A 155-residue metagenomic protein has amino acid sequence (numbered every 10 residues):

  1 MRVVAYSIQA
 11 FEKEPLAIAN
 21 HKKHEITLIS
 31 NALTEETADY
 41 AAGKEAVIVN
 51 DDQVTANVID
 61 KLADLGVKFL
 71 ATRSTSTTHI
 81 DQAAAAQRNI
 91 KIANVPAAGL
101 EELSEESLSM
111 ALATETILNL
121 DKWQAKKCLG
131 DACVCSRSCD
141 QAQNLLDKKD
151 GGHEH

Functional and structural regions predicted by a protein language model:
M1-K44, C128-H155: N-terminal glycine-/charge-rich "phosphate-binding" loop or analogous flexible N-terminal tail
A46-K127: Phosphate/diphosphate ligand-binding glycine-rich loop within oxidoreductases
